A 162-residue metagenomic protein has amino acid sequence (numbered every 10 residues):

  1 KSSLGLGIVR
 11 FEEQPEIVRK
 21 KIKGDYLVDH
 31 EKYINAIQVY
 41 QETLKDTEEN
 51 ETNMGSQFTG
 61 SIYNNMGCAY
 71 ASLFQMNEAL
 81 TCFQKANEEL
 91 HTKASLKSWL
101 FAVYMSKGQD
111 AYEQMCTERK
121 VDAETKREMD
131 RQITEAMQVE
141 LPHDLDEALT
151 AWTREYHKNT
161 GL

Functional and structural regions predicted by a protein language model:
G7-E12, K45-Q57, T92-L96, E118 (+1 more regions): Flexible helix-coil transition and linker loops at the boundaries of alpha-helical arrays
P15, I22, F58, N65 (+3 more regions): "A position-specific structural signal for the A-helix of alpha-solenoid helical repeats
Q114-L162: Terminal, low-structured helical/coil segments at or just beyond the last alpha-helical repeat
